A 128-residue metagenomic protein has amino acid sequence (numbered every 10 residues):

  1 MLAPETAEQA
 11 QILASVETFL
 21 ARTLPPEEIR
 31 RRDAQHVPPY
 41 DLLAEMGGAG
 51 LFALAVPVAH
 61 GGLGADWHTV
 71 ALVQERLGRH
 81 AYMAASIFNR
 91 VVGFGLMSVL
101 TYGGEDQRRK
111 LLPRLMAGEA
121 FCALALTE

Functional and structural regions predicted by a protein language model:
M1-Q9: Intrinsic disorder at enzyme termini
E8-F19: A non-catalytic, amphipathic alpha-helix used as a structural packing/dimerization or gating element in enzyme scaffolds
R22: Conserved "HGTGT" condensation-loop signature of ketosynthase/thiolase-family condensing enzymes that catalyze
P25-E128: Glycine-rich flavin
